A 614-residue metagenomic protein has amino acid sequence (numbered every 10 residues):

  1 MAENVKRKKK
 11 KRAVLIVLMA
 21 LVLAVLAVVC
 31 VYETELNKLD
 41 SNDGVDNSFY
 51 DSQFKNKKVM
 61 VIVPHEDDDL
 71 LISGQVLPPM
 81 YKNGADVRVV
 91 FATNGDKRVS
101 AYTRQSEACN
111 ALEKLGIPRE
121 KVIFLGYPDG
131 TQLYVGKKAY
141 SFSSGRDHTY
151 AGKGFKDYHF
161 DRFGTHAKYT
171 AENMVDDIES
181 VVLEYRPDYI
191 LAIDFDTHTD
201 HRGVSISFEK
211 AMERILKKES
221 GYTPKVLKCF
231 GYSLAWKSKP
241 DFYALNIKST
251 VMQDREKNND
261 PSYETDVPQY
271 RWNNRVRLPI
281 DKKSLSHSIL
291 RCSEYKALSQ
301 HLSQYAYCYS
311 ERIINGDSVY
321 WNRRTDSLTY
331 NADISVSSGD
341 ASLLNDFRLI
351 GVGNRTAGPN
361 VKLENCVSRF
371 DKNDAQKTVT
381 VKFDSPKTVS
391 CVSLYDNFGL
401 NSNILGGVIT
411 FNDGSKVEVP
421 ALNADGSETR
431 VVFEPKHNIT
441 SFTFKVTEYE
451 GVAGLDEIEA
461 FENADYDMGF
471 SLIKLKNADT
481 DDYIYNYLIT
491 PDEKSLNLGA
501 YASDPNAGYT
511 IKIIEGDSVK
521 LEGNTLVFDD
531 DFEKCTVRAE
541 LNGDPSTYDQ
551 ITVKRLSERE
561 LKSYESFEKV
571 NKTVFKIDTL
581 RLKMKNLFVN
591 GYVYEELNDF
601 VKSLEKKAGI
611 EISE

Functional and structural regions predicted by a protein language model:
M1-R12: N-terminal Lys/Arg-rich, disordered targeting/topogenic segments
A13-A20, L26-G221: Active-site beta-strand->loop->alpha-helix modules in alpha/beta enzyme cores, enriched in Gly/His/Asp(Glu)
M19-E33, V45-D51, E107, A111-L115 (+5 more regions): The feature marks non-catalytic terminal segments
A357-K416, N423-D467: Aromatic, loop-rich ligand-recognition surfaces of beta-strand-rich domains
E450-V452, L541-D549: Short, exposed coil/turn segments at beta-strand boundaries within extracellular/luminal domains
A464-D465, K554-L561: Extracellular interdomain linker/stem segments of modular secreted and single-pass surface proteins
G469-A507, K569: Solvent-exposed, low-complexity, repeat-rich "mucin-like" stalks and linkers
N524-D531: Extracellular/luminal low-complexity segments enriched in Ser/Thr/Pro
